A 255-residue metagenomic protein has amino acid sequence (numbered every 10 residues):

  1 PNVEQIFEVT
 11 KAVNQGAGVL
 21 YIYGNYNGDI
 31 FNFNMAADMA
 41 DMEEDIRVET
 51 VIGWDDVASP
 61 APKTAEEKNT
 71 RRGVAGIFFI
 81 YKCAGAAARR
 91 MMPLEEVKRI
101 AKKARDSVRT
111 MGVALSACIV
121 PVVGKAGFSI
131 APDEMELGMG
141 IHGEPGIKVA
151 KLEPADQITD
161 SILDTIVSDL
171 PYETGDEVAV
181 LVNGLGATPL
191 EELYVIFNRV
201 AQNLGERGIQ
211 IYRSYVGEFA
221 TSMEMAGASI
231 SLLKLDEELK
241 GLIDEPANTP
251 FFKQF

Functional and structural regions predicted by a protein language model:
P1, G24-N27, I52-V57, H142 (+3 more regions): Short, ordered loop/turn segments at secondary-structure junctions
P1-G16, V167: Glycine-rich oxoanion-binding loops at beta->alpha junctions
Q15, I30-N32, R47-E96, K103-T110: Active-site histidine-anchored catalytic micro-motif
G18-N27, N34-A37, E49-G53, C83-G85 (+1 more regions): Short glycine-rich or small-residue beta-strand-to-loop segments that form or flank ligand, phosphate, metal/Fe-S
N25-F33, I80-L94, L235-F255: Extended, charge-rich low-complexity interaction segments
I30-D45, V51, T64, E192-N198: Short Gly/Thr/Asp-enriched flexible loops that form oxyanion-binding sites at enzyme active sites
A65-E66, A88-V195: Mixed-charge interfacial surface used for oligomerization/domain docking and macromolecular partner engagement
T165, L170-F255: C-terminal non-catalytic interaction/assembly regions of soluble proteins
